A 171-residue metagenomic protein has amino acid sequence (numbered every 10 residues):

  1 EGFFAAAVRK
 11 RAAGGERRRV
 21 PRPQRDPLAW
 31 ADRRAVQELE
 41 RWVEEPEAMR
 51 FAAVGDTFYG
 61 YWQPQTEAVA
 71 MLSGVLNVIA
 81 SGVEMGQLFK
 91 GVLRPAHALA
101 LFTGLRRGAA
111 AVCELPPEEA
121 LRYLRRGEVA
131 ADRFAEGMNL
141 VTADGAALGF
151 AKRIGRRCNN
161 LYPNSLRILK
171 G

Functional and structural regions predicted by a protein language model:
E1-A5: Short hydrophobic/aromatic beta-strand or adjacent loop that forms the aromatic wall/cage of a ligand/substrate-binding
A7-R9: Residue-level recognition of well-ordered beta-strand positions that form the cores of beta-sheet-rich folds across
R11-G171: Polybasic, low-complexity RNA-engagement segments
